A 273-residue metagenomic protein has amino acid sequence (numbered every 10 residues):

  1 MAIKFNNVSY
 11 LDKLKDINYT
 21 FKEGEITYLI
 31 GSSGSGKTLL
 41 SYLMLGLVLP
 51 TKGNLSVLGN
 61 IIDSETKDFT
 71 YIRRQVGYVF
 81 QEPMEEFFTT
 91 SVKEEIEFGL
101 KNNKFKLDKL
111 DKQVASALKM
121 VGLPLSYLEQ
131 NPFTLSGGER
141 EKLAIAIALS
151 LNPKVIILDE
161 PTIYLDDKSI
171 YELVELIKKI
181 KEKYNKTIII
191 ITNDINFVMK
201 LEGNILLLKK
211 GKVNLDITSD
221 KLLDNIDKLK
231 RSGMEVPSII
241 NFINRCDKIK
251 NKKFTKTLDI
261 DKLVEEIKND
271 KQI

Functional and structural regions predicted by a protein language model:
L45: Helix-to-loop junction immediately C-terminal to a conserved catalytic motif
G53-S64, Y71-I72: Conserved ABC transporter NBD signature motif
K109-S126: Conserved ABC ATPase "signature" region
N131-L135, E139: Conserved ABC ATPase signature
I145: Hydrophobic anchor residue at the start of the ABC signature
N152: Conserved catalytic motifs of ABC-family nucleotide-binding domains
I156-D159: Catalytic Walker B motif of ABC-type/P-loop ATPase nucleotide-binding domains
